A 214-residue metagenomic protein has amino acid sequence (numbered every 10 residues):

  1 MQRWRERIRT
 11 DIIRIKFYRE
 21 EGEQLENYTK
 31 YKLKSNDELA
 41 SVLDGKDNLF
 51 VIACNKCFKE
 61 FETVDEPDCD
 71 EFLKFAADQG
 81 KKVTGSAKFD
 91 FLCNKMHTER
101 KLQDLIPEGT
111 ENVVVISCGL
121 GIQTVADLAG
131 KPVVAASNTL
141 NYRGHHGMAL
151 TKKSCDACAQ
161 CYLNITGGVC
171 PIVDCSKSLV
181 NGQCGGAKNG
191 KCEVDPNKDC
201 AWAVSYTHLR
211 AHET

Functional and structural regions predicted by a protein language model:
I13-G185, D195-P196: Iron-sulfur-associated redox domains of electron-transfer enzymes in respiratory and anaerobic energy metabolism
K191-C192: Charged substrate- and nucleic-acid-binding regions of tRNA-handling and nucleotidyl-transfer enzymes, centered on
D199-W202: Short secondary-structure subsegments characteristic of cysteine-rich extracellular domains
T207-T214: Conserved small/polar residues in nucleotide/adenosyl-binding loops
